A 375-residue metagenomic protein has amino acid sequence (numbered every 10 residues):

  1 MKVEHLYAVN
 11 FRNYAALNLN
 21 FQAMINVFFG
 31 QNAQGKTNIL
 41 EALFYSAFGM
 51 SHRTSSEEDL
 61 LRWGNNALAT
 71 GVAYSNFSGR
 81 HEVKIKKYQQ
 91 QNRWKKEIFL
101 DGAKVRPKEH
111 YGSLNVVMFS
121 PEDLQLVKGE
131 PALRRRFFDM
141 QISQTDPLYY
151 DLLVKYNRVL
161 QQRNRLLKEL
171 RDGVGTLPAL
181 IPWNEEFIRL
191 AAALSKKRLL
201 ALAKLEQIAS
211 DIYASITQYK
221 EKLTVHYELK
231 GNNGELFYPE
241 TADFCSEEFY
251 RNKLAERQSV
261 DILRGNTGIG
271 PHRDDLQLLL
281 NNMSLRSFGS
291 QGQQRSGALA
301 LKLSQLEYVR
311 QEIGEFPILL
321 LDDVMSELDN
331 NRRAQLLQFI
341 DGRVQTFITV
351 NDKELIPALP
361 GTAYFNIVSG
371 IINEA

Functional and structural regions predicted by a protein language model:
M1-Q31, V174-I318, E327-N331, Q335-Q338 (+3 more regions): Conserved NTPase motor "head" modules and their coupling/switch loops across ABC/AAA+ ATPases, GTPases, and GHKL ATPases
K36: Conserved lysine of the Walker
F48-L133, D139-T145, Y149, E206-D211 (+2 more regions): Nucleotide-state sensing region of NTPase/ATPase domains
V72, Q345-N351: Structural recognition of the conserved hydrophobic beta-strand(s) that form the central parallel beta-sheet of P-loop
Q125-L126, L133-I181, E185-I188: Long, charged N-terminal accessory/stalk domains
D322-V324: Walker B catalytic acidic pair
G361-N373: H-loop (His-switch) and adjacent beta-strand-loop-beta switch element of ABC-type ATPase nucleotide-binding domains
